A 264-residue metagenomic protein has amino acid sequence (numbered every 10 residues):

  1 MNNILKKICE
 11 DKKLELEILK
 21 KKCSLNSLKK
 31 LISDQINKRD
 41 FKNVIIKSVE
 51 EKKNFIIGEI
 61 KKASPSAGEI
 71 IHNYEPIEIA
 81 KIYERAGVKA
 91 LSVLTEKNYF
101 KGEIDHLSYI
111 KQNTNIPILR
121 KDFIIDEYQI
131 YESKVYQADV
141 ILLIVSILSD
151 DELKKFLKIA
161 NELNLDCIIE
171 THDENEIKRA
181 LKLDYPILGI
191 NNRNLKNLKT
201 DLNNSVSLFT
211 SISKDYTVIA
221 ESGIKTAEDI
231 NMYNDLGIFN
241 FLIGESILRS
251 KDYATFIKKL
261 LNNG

Functional and structural regions predicted by a protein language model:
M1-K61: N-terminal amphipathic alpha-helix/helix-capping segment at the start of soluble metabolic enzymes
I8, G58, Y83, S133 (+4 more regions): Conserved, mostly hydrophobic/aromatic
D11, K61-A63, E96, F123 (+5 more regions): Active-site beta-loop-alpha junctions enriched in small/polar residues
F55, S66-I168, E174-R179, S205-L208: N-terminal active-site wall of soluble small-molecule enzyme domains
I125-Q137, D173-L183, A220, I224-I243: Catalytic cores of alpha/beta
E132-E152, G189-L198, I238-I257: Glycine-rich phosphate-binding active-site loops on the catalytic face of alpha/beta enzymes
I187-G237, F241-I243: Catalytic-face loop-and-helix region of soluble metabolic enzyme cores
S205-S211, N234, R249-G264: C-terminal helical cap(s) of enzyme catalytic domains, especially alpha/beta-barrels
